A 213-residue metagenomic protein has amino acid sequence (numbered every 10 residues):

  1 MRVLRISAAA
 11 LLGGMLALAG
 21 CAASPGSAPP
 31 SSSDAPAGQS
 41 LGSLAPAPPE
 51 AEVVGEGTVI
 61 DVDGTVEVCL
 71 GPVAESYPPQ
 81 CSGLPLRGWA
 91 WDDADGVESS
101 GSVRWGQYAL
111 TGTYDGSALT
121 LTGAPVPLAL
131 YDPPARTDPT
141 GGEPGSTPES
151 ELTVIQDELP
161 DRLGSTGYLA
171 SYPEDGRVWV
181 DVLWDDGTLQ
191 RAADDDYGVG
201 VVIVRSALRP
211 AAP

Functional and structural regions predicted by a protein language model:
R2-G14, C21-P213: OB-fold and OB-like single-stranded nucleic-acid-recognition modules and their adjacent interaction interfaces
